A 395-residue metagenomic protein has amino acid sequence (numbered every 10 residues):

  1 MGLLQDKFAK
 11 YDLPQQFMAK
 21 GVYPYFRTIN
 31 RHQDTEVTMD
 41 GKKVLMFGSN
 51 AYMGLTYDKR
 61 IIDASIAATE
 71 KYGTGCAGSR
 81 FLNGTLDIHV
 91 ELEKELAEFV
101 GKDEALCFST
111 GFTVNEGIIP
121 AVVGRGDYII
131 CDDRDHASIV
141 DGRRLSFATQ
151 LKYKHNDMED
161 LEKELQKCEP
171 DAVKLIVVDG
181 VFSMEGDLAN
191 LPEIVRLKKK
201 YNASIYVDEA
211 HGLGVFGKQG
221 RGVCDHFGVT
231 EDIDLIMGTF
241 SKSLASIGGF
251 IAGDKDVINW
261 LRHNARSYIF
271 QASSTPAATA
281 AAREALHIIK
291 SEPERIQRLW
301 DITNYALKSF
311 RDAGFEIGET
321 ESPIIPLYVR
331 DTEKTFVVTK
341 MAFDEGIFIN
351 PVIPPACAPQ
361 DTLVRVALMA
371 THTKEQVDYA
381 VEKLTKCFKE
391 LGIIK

Functional and structural regions predicted by a protein language model:
L4, K59, D63-A67, K71 (+3 more regions): PLP-dependent enzyme catalytic core of the Aspartate aminotransferase-like
Q5-T74, A203: N-terminal "arm"/small-domain region of PLP-dependent enzymes with the aminotransferase-like
D63, A67-G111: Conserved N-terminal alpha-helix of the aminotransferase class I/II PLP-enzyme fold
I118-A137: Conserved PLP-anchoring active-site segment centered on the Schiff-base-forming lysine
L151, H155-V207: Active-site phosphate-binding strand-loop segment of PLP-dependent enzymes
Q219, D225-W260: Active-site PLP attachment segment
S273-E292, R298, I302-N304, R311-D312: Structural motif of enzymes handling amino- and sulfur-group chemistry
Q297-Y305, R311-G346, A356, Q360-D361 (+1 more regions): Conserved PLP-binding catalytic core of the aspartate aminotransferase-like
